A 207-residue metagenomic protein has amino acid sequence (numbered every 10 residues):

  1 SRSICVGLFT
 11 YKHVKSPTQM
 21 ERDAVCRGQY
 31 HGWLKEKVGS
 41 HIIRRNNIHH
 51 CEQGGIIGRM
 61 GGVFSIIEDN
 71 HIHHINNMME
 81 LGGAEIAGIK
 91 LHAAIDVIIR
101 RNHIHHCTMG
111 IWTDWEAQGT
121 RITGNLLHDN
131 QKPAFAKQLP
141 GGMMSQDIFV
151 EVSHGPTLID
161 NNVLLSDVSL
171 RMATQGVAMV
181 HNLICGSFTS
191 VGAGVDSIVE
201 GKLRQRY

Functional and structural regions predicted by a protein language model:
S1-Y207: Extracellular parallel beta-helix/beta-solenoid repeat domains
